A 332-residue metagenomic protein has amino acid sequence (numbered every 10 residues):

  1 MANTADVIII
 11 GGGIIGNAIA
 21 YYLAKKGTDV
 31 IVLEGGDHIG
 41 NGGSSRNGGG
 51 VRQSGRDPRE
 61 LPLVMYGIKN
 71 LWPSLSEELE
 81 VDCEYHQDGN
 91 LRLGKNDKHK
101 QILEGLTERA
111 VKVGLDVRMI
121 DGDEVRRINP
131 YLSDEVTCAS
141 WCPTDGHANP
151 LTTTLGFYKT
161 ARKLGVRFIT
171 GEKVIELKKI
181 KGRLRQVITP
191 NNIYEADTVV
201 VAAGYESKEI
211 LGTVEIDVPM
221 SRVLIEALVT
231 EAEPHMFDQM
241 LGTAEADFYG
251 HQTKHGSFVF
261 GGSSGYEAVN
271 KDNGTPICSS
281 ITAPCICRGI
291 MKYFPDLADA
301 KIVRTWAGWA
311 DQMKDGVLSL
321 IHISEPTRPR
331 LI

Functional and structural regions predicted by a protein language model:
A5-I31: N-terminal Rossmann-like FAD-binding beta1-loop-alpha1 element of flavoenzymes
A24-S44: Glycine-rich FAD pyrophosphate-binding loop
G40, N192-F237: Central helical "cap/lid" subdomain
G48-I128, D247-Y249, G274, G289-I290: Dinucleotide-binding Rossmann-like beta1-alpha1 core, especially the glycine-rich loop that anchors the ADP
L63, L93-I102, W141-K159, T275-I281: Short beta-strand to alpha-helix junction loop
T144-D197: Helical element adjacent to the flavin cofactor pocket in flavoenzyme catalytic cores
P234-S319: Active-site lid/adjacent beta-loop-alpha segment flanking the redox-cofactor pocket in flavoenzymes
I321-I332: Single conserved hydrophobic/aromatic residue that forms the stacking wall/gate of nucleotide- or nucleobase-binding
